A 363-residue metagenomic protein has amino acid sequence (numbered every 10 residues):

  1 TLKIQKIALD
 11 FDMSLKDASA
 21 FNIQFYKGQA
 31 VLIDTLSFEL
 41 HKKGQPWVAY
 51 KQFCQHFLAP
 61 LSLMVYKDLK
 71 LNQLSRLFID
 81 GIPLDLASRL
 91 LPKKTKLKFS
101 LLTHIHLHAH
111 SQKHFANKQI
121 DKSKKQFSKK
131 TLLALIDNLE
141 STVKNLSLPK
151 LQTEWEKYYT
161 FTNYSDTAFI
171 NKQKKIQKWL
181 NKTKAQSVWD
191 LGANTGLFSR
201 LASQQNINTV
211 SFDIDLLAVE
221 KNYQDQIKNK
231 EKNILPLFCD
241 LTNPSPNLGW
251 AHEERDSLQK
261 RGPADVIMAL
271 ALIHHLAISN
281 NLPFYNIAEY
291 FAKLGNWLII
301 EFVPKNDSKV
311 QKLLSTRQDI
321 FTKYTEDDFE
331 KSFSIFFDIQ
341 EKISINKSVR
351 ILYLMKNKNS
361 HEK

Functional and structural regions predicted by a protein language model:
S14, S19-V65: Catalytic activation segment of kinase domains across protein kinase-like and atypical kinase folds
K184-N194: Conserved class I S-adenosyl-L-methionine
T195-I207: Conserved SAM-binding loop of SAM-dependent methyltransferases across substrates and taxa, primarily the Class I
N208-D213: Conserved SAM-binding motif I beta-strand of class I
Y223-R261: S-adenosyl-L-methionine
M268: A conserved beta-strand element that flanks and buttresses the S-adenosyl-L-methionine
H275-F291: A short, conserved alpha-helix within the catalytic core of class I
Y290-K305: Conserved beta-strand signature within the Rossmann-like core of class I S-adenosyl-L-methionine
